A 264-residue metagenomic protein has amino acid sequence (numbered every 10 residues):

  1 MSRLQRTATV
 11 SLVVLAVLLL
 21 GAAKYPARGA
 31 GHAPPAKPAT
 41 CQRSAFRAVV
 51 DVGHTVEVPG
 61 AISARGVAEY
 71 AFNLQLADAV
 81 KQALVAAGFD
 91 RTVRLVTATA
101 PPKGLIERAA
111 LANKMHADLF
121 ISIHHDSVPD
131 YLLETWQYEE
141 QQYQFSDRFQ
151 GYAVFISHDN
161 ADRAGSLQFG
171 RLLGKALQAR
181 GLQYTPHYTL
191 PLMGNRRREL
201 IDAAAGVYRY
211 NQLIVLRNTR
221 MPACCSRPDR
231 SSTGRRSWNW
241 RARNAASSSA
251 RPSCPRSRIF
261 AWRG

Functional and structural regions predicted by a protein language model:
S2-G264: Catalytic-site microenvironment of enzymes that process N-acetyl-hexosamine-containing cell-wall polysaccharides
